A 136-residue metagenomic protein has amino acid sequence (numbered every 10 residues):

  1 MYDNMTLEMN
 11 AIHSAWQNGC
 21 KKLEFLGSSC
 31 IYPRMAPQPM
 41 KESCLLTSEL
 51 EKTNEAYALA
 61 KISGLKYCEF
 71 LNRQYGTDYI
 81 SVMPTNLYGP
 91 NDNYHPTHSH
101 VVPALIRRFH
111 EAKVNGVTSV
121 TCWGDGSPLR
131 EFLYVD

Functional and structural regions predicted by a protein language model:
Y2-D3, T97: Alpha-helix N-cap and loop-to-helix initiation/capping positions
N4, Y57, K61: Active-site YXXXK catalytic motif of short-chain dehydrogenase/reductase
M5-H13, K66, P103, D136: Conserved active-site region of classical short-chain dehydrogenase/reductase
E8, K61, H98-V102: A structural signal for well-ordered alpha-helical scaffolds and beta->alpha junctions
M9-N54, I80: Conserved Rossmann-fold NAD(P)-dependent oxidoreductase catalytic core, especially the SDR/UDP-sugar
N18-G19, A60, Q74-D78: Short coil/turn segments at alpha/beta junctions that flank glycine-rich nucleotide-binding fingerprints
M35-C44, E69-D136: NAD(P)-dependent short-chain dehydrogenase/reductase
L50-A56, F70, P96: Active-site loop-to-helix junction immediately N-terminal to the catalytic Tyr of the SDR YXXXK motif in Rossmann-fold
